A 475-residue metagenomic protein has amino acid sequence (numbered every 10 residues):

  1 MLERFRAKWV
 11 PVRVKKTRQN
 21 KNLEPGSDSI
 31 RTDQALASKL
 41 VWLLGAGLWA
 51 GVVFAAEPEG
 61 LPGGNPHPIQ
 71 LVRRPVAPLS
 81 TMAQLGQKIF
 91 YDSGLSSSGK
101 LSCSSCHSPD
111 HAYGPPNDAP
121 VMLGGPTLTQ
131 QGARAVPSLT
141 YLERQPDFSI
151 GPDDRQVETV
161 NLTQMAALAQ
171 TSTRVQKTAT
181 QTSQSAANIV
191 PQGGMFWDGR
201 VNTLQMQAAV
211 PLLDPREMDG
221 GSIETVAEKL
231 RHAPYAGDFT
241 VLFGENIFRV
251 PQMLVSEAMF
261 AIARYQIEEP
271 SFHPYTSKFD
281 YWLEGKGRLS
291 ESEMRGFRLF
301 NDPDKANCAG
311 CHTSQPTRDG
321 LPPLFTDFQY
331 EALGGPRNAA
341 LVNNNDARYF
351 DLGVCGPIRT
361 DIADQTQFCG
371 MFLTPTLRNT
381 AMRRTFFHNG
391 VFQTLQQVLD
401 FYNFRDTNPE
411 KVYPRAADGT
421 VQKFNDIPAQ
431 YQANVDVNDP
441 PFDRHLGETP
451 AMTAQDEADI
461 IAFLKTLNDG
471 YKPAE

Functional and structural regions predicted by a protein language model:
V12-K16, T32, F54: Intrinsic disorder/low-complexity segments, especially N-terminal tails and targeting/processing regions
N20-N22, D28, D33: Intrinsic-disorder-associated, low-complexity terminal segments enriched in Asp/Asn/His/Tyr and depleted of Lys/Arg
K39-G51: Bacterial N-terminal signal peptides
F54-E475: Periplasmic c-type cytochrome electron-transfer domains
